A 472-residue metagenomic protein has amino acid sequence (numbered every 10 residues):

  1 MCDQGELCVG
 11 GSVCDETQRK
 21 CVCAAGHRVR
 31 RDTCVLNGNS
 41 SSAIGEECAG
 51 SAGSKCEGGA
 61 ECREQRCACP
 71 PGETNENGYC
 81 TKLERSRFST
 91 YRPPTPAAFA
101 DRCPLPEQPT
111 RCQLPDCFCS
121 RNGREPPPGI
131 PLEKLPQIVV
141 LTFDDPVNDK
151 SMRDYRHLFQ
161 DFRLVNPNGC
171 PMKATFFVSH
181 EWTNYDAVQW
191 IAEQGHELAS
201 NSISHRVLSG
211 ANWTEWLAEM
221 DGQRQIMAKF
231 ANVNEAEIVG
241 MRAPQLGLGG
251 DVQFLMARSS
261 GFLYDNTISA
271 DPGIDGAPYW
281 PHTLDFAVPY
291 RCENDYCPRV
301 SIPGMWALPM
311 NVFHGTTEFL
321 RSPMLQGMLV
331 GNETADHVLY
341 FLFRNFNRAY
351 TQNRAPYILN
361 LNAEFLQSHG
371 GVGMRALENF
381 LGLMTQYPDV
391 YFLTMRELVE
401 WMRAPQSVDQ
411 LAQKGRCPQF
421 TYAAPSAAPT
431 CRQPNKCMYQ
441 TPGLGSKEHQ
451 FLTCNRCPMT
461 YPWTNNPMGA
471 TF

Functional and structural regions predicted by a protein language model:
M1-S89: Conserved N-terminal segment of EGF-like repeats
C34-V35, C80-T81, R153-Y155, L320-S322: Short coil/turn segments at secondary-structure boundaries
Y91, P96-E197, S204-V207, E219-G249 (+10 more regions): Active-site beta->alpha N-cap acidic-glycine motif
S204-T214, P323: Surface-exposed, active-site-proximal loop segments in enzymatic domains
L208-A211, I274-H282: Short, charged, surface-exposed secondary-structure boundary motifs
P281-E333, V338, N345-A349: Aromatic-lined glycan-binding groove of carbohydrate-active enzymes
M395-F420, R432-P434, M438: C-terminal regions of proteins
C417-W463: Extended, charge-rich low-complexity interaction segments
